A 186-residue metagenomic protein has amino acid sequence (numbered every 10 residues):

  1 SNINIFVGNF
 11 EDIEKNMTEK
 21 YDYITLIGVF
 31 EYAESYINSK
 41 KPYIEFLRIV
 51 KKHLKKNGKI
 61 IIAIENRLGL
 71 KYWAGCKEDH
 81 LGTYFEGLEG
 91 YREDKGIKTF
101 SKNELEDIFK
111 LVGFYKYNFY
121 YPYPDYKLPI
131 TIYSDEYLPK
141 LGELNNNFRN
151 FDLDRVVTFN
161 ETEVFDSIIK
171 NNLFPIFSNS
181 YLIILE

Functional and structural regions predicted by a protein language model:
N2-D12: Conserved SAM-binding strand-loop segment of SAM-dependent methyltransferases
D12-E19, E34: Short conserved loop adjoining the S-adenosyl-L-methionine
T25-G28: A conserved beta-strand element that flanks and buttresses the S-adenosyl-L-methionine
S39-K59: A short glycine-rich, Lys/Arg-flanked "PGG" loop and its adjoining helix->strand segment in the class I
K59-Y84: Conserved class I S-adenosyl-L-methionine
D94-Y121: Short alpha-helix
K116-R155: Conserved catalytic loop of SAM-dependent methyltransferase domains
R149-I184: Conserved Class I S-adenosyl-L-methionine
